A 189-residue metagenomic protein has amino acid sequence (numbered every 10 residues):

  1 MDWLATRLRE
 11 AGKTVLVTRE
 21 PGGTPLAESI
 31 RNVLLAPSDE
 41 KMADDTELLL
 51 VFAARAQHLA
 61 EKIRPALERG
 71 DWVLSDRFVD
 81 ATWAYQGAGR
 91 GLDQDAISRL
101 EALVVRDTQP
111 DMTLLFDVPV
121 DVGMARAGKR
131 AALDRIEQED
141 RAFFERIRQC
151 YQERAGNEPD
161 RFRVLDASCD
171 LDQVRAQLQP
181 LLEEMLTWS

Functional and structural regions predicted by a protein language model:
W3-R7, D121-S189: NTP-dependent small-molecule kinase module
A11-V105, Q177: ATP-dependent small-molecule kinase phosphotransfer cores that center on conserved nucleotide phosphate-binding segments
G12-T14, G70, P110, P159-F162: A generic structural signal for alpha->beta connector loops
T18, L74, M112-L114, R163-L165: Hydrophobic/aromatic beta-strand patches that form the interior of the parallel beta-sheet core in alpha/beta enzyme
E20, A53, V118, Q138 (+1 more regions): Active-site donor-binding loop signature of nucleotide-sugar glycosyltransferases
V51, L114, V174: Conserved anionic group-binding/transfer micro-motifs
T82-Q149: A glycine- and Lys/Arg-enriched "phosphate-lid" helix/loop adjacent to the NTP-binding pocket of small-molecule kinases
